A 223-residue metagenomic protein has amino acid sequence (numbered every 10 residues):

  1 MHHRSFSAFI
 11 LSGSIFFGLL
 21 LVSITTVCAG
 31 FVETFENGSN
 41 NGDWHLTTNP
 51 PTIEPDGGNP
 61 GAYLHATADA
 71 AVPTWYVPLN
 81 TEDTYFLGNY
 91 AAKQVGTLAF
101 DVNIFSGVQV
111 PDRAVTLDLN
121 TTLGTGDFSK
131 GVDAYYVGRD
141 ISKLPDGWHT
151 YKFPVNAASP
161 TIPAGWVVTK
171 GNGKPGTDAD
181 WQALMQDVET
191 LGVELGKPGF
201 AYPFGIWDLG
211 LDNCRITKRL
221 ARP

Functional and structural regions predicted by a protein language model:
M1-I10: N-terminal secretory signal peptides that target proteins for export/translocation
S12-S23: Bacterial N-terminal signal peptides
I24-A29: Sec/Tat signal peptide C-region and signal peptidase I cleavage site
F31-A70: Extracellular glycan-recognition surfaces and repeat-rich motifs
G58-N89: Surface-exposed, low-complexity/disordered Ser/Thr/Gly/Pro/Asn-rich loops and linkers
L79-T84, A92-T169: Extracellular ligand-binding interfaces
T150-C214: Extracellular beta-strand ligand-recognition surfaces/modules
N213-R222: Short beta-strand-to-coil "C-cap" segments at the C-terminal boundary of structured domains/repeats, marking
